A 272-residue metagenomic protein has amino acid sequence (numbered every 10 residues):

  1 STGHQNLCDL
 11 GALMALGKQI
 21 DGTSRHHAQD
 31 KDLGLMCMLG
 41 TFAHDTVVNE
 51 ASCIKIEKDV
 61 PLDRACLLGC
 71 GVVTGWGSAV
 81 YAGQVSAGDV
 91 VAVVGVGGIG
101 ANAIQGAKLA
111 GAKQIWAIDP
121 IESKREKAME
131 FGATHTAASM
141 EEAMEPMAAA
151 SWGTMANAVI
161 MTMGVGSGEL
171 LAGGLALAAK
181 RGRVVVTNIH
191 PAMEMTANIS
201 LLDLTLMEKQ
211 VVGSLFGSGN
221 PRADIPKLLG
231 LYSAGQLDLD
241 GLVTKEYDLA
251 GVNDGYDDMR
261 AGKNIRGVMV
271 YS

Functional and structural regions predicted by a protein language model:
S1-C53: Glycine-rich phosphate/adenylate-binding loop and adjacent beta-alpha elements of nucleotide- or dinucleotide-binding
H44-D45, A51-S52, E57-E141: Mid-domain Rossmann-like dinucleotide-binding core that forms the NAD(H)/NADP(H) cofactor-binding site
C53, T136, V211-G213, L242 (+1 more regions): Conserved beta-strand scaffold positions in the cores of enzyme catalytic domains, especially in NTP/NDP-utilizing
G83-A87, A110, P120-Q210: Glycine-rich cofactor phosphate-binding loops and adjacent beta1-alpha1 units of small-molecule cofactor enzyme domains
A92, W116, R183-V185, V212 (+1 more regions): Structural detector of well-ordered beta-strand residues that form the stable sheet scaffold of enzyme domains
A112-K113, M155, Q236-G241: A local structural motif
E141, A172-A176, K180, S218-S272: C-terminal hydrophobic helical "lid"/dimerization subdomain of Rossmann-like NAD(P)H-dependent oxidoreductases
